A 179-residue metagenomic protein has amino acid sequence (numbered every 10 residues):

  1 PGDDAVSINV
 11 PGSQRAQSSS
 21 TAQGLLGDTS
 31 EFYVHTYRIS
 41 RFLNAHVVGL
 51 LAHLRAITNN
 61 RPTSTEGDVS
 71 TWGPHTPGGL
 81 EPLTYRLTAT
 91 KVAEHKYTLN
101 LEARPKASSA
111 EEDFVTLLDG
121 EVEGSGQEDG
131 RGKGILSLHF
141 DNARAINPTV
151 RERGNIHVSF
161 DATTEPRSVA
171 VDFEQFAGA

Functional and structural regions predicted by a protein language model:
P1-H95: N-terminal "mature head" segments of proteins
N9, N44, N59-N60, N100 (+3 more regions): Detector for Asparagine
S64-I135, H139-D141: Mature extracellular/secreted ectodomains of secretory-pathway proteins
E112-A179: Short helix-loop boundary/capping segments
